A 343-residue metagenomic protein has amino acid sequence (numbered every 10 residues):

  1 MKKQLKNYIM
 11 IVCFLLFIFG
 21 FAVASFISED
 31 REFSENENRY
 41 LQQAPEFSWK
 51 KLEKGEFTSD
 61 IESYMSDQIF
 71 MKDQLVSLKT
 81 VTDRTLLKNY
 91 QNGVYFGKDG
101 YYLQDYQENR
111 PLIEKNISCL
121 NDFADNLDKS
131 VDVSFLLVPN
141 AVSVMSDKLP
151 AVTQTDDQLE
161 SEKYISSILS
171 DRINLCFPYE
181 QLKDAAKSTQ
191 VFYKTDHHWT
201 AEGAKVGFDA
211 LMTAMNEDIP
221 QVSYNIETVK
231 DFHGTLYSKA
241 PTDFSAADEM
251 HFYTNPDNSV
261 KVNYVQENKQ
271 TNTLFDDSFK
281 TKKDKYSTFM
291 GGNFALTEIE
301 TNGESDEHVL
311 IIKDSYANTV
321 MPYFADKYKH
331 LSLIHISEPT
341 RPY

Functional and structural regions predicted by a protein language model:
M1-Y8: Short, Lys/Arg-rich N-terminal segment immediately upstream of the first membrane anchor
I9-S25: Hydrophobic membrane-insertion alpha-helices, especially the h-region of bacterial N-terminal signal peptides
E29-A44: Alpha-helical transmembrane signal-anchor/signal-peptide segments
Q43-C119, S143-V152: Serine-dependent acyl-ester chemistry module
G100-I165, L296-K327: Conserved, well-ordered alpha-helix/loop/beta-strand core segments that scaffold catalytic motifs
D132-P139, T155-T189, A210-T213, E217: Extracellular serine-dependent O-acyl
H197, A201-H308, K313-D326, H330 (+1 more regions): Extracellular/periplasmic envelope-modification machinery, especially enzymes that add or remove acyl/ester groups on
I334-Y343: Single conserved hydrophobic/aromatic residue that forms the stacking wall/gate of nucleotide- or nucleobase-binding
